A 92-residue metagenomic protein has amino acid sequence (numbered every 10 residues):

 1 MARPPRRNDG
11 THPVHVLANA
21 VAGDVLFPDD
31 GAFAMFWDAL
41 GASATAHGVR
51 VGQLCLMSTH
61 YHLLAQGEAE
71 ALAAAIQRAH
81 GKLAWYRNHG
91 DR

Functional and structural regions predicted by a protein language model:
M1-R92: Short catalytic/metal-binding and nucleic-acid-binding patches
